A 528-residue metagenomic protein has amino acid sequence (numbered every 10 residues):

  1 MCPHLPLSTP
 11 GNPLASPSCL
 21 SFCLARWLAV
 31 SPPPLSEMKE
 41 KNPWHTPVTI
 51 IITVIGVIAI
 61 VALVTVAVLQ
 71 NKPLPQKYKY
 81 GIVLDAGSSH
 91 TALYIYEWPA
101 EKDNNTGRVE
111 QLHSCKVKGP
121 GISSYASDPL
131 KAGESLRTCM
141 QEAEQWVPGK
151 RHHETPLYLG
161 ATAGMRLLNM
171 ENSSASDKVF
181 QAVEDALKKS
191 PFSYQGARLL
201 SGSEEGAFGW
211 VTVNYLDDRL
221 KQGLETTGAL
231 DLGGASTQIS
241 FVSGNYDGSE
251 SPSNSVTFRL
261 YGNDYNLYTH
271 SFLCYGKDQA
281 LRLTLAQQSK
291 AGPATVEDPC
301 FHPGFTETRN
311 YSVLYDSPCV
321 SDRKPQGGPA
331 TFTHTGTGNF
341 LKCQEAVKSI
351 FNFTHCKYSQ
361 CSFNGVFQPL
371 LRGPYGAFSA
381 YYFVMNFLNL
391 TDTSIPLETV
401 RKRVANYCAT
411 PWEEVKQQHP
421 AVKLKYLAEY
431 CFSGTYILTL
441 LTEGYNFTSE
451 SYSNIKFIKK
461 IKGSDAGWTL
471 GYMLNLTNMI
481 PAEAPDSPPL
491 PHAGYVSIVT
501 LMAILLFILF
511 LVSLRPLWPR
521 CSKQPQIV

Functional and structural regions predicted by a protein language model:
M1-V54: Cytosolic, low-complexity regulatory segments enriched in Ser/Pro/Gly with interspersed Lys/Arg in eukaryotic signaling
C2-P6, A25-A29, L35-M38, G81 (+5 more regions): Helical "lid/coupling" subdomains associated with nucleotide-phosphate turnover
T49-N71, L199-Y215: Charged, flexible boundary elements
V54-V61, A86, M502-L506: Hydrophobic alpha-helical cores of multi-pass transmembrane domains in eukaryotic membrane proteins
A59-N71, T91, I95, F507-R515: Membrane-embedded alpha-helices of multi-pass membrane proteins, especially ion channels and transporters
P73-I82: Alpha-helical transmembrane signal-anchor/signal-peptide segments
S89, A235: Conserved Rossmann-like nucleotide-cofactor binding loop
K102-Q111: Beta-propeller domains
